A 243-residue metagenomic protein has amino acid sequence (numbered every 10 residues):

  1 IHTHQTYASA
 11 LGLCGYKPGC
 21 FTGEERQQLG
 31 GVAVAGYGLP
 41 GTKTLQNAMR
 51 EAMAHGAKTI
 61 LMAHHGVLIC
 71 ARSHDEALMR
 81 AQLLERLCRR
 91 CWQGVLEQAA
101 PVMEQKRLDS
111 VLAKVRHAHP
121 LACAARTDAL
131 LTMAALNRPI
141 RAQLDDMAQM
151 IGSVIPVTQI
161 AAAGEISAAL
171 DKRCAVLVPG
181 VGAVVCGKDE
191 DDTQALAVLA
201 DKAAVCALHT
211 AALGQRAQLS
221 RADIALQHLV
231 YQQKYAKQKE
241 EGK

Functional and structural regions predicted by a protein language model:
I1-K243: Glycine-rich flexible loops
